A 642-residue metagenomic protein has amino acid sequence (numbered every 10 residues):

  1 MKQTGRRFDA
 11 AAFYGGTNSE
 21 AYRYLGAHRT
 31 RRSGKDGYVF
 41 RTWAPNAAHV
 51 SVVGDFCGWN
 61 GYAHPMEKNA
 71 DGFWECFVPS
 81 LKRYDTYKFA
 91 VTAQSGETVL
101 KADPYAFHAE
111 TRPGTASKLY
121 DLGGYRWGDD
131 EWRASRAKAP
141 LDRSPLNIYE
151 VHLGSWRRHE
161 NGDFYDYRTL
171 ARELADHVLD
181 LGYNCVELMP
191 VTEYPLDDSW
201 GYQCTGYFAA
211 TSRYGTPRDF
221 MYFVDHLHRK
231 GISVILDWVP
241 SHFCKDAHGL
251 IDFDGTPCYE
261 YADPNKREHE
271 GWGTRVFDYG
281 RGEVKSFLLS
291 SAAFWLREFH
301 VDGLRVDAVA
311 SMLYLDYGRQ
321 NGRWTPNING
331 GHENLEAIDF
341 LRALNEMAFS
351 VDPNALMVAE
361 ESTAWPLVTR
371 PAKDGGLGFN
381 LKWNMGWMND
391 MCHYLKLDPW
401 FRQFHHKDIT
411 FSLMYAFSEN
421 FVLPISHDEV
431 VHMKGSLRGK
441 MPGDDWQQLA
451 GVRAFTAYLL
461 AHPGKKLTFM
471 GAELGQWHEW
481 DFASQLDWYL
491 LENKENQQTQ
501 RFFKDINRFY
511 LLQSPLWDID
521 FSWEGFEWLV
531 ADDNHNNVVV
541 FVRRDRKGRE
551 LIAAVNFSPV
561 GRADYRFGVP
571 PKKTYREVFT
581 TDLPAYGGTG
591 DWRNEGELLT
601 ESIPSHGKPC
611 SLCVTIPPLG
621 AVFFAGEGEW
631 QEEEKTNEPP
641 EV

Functional and structural regions predicted by a protein language model:
M1-L146, G154, R168-V178, G182 (+3 more regions): Carbohydrate-interacting/catalytic domains
A44, A70, S80, H152-R157 (+9 more regions): Short, flexible loop/turn elements at secondary-structure junctions
P45, D55-C57, T92-Q94, V191-E193 (+6 more regions): An acidic- and aromatic-residue-enriched active-site/binding cleft used to recognize and process polar
E67, L196-G201, K245-D252, T369-R370 (+2 more regions): Short glycine-biased active-site loop of nucleotidyltransferases that positions the nucleotide triphosphate and helps
T98-V99, R157-H159, Y194-D197, H242-D246 (+6 more regions): Short catalytic/ligand-binding loop motif for oxyanion handling, primarily in non-cytosolic enzymes, centered on
E110, R133-R143, H152-E333, E597 (+1 more regions): Substrate-binding/active-site clefts of carbohydrate-active enzymes
H300-D302, Q320-Q485, L490, L511-D582 (+1 more regions): Conserved alpha/beta catalytic core and glycan-binding cleft of carbohydrate-active enzymes
